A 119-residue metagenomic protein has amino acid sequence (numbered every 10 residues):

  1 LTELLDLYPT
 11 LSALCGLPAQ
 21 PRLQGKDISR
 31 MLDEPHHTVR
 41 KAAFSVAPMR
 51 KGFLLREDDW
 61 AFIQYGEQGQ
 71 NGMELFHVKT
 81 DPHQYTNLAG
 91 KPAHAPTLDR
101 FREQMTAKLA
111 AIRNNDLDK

Functional and structural regions predicted by a protein language model:
T2, P92-A95: Soluble non-cytosolic domains of exported or imported proteins
L5-Y8, A13-E74, V78, H83 (+3 more regions): C-terminal cap/loop subdomain of S1 sulfatases and analogous C-terminal strand-loop tails that border
N87-G90: Phosphate-coordinating loops and pocket residues in cytosolic domains that bind phosphorylated ligands
